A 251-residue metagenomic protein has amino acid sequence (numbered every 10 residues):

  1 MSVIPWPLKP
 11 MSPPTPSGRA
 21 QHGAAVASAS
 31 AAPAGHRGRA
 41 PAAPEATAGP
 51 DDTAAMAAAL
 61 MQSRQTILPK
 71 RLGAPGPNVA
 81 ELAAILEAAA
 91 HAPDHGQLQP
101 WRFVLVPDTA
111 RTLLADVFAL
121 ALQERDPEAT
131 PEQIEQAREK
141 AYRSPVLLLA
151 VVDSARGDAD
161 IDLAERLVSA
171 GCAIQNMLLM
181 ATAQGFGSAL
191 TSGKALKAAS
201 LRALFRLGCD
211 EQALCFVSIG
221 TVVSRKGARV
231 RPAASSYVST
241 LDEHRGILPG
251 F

Functional and structural regions predicted by a protein language model:
S2-R143, G250-F251: N-terminal amphipathic, basic helical "cap/leader" segment at the start of enzyme domains
L68, S154-A159, D242-F251: Helix-biased detector of long, well-ordered alpha-helical tracts
A89, L148, S154-A203: Small-aliphatic-rich amphipathic alpha-helix that forms the alpha element of a beta-alpha
D108-L113, A119-L120, S154-R156, A199 (+1 more regions): Short, charged/polar surface micro-motifs in flexible loops or helix N-caps
R138-K140, L204-V230: A glycine-rich helix N-cap at a beta->alpha junction
R143-L149: A structural motif
G227-F251: Phosphate/diphosphate-binding glycine-rich loops and adjacent basic-rich segments that engage nucleotide
